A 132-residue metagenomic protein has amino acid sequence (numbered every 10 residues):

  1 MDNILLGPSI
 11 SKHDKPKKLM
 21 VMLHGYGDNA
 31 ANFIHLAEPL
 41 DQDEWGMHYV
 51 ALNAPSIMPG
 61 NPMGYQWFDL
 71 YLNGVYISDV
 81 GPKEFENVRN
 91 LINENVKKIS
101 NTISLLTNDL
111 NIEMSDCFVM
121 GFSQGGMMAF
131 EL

Functional and structural regions predicted by a protein language model:
L5-I112: Serine-hydrolase catalytic machinery in alpha/beta-hydrolase-like enzymes
H35, E131-L132: Active-site signature of alpha/beta-hydrolase-fold catalytic machinery across serine- and Asp/Cys-nucleophile hydrolases
I112-F122: Alpha/beta-hydrolase fold nucleophile elbow
G121-G125, A129: Gly/Ala-rich beta-loop-alpha elbow adjacent to hydrolase catalytic centers
